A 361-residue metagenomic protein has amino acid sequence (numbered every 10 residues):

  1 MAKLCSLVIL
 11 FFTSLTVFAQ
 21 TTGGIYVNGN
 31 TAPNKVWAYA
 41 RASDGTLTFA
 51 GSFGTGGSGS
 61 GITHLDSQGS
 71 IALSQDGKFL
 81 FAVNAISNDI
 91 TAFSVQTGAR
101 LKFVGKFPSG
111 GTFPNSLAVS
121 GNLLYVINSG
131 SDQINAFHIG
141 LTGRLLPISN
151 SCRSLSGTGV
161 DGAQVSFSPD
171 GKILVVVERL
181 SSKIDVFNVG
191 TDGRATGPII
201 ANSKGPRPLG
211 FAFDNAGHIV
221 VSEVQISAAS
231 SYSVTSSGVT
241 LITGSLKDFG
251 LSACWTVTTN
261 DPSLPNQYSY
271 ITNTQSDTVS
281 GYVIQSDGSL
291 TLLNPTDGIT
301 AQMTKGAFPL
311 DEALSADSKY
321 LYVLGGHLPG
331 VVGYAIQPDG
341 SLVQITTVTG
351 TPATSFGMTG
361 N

Functional and structural regions predicted by a protein language model:
Q20-R41, G54-D76: Beta-strand-rich domains and repeat architectures in extracellular enzymes and scaffolds, especially beta-propellers
V27-T31, S74-Q75, A82-I86, V126-G130 (+6 more regions): Conserved beta-strand positions in repeat-built beta-propeller and related beta-rich domains
Y39-T46, F93-R100, H138-L145, F187-R194 (+3 more regions): Short loop/turn segments immediately following beta-strands, especially the blade-tip and inter-blade linker loops
A50-I62, K102-P108, S149-L155, T196-N202 (+3 more regions): A short beta-strand motif characteristic of beta-propeller blades
G56-Q75, S109-L123, R153-I173, S203-I219 (+3 more regions): Beta-rich, blade/repeat-based domains predominating in secreted/periplasmic proteins but also intracellular
N135, I139-F213, S222: Solenoidal tandem-repeat scaffolds enriched in leucines and small polar residues
G326-N361: Blade-level signature of beta-propeller repeat domains, shared across WD40, Kelch, NHL, RCC1 and BNR/Asp-box propellers
